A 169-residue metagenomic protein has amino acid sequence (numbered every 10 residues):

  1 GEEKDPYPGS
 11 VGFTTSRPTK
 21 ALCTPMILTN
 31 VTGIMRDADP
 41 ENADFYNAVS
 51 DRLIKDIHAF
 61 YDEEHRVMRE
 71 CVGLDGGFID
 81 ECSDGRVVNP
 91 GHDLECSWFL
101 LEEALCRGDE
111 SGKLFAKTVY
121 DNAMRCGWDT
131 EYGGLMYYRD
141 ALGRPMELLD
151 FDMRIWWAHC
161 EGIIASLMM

Functional and structural regions predicted by a protein language model:
G1-M169: Glycan-recognition and catalytic cores of secretory/periplasmic carbohydrate-active enzymes
